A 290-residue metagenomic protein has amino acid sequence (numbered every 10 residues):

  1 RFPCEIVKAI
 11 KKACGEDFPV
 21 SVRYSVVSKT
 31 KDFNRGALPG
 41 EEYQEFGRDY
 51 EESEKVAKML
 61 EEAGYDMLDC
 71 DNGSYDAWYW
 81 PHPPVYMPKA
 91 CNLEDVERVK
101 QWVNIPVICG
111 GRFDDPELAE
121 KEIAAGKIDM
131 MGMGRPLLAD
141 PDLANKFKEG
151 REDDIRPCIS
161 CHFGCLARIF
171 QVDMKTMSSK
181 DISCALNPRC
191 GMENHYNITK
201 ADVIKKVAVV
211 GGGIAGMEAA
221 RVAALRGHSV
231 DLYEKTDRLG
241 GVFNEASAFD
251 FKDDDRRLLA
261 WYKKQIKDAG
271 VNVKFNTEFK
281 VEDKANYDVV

Functional and structural regions predicted by a protein language model:
R1-V210, I214-V230, R238: Flavin-dependent oxidoreductase catalytic cores
P88-N92, G132, D250-R257, V273-K274 (+1 more regions): Short, structured secondary-structure boundary patches
E120, C165, G191, A246 (+2 more regions): A broad, structure-centric signal for solvent-exposed, well-ordered loop/edge residues that line or flank functional
K127, A285-N286: Alpha-helix C-terminal capping/helix-to-coil transition sites in glycosyltransferase folds
V209-F275: Beta1-alpha1 glycine-rich phosphate/pyrophosphate-binding loop at the start of Rossmann-like nucleotide-binding domains
Y233, Y287-V290: Short hydrophobic core segments
K274-A285: A conserved short coil-to-beta-strand element within the FAD-binding core of flavoproteins
